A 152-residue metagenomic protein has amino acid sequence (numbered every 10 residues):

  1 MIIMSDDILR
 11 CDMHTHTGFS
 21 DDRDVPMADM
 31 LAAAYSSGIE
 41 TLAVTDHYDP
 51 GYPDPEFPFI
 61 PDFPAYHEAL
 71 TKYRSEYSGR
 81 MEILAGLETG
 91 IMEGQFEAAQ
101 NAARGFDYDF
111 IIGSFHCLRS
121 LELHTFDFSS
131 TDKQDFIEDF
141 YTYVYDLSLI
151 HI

Functional and structural regions predicted by a protein language model:
M1-E93: An N-terminally biased module of ancient metal coordination in phosphate/nucleic-acid-related enzymes
L42-T45, Y108-L118: Non-cysteine beta-strand/loop elements that form the S-adenosyl-L-methionine
G51-P53, R119-L123: Short acidic/His/Gly/Ser-rich catalytic and metal-binding motifs that mark active-site loops of diverse hydrolases
G94-A103: Distinct, well-ordered alpha-helical segments
E122-F136: Surface-exposed cleft-lining segments at the edges of enzyme active sites
D135-Y143: Active-site glycine-rich loop that binds ribose-phosphate moieties when present
I150-I152: Conserved small/polar residues in nucleotide/adenosyl-binding loops
